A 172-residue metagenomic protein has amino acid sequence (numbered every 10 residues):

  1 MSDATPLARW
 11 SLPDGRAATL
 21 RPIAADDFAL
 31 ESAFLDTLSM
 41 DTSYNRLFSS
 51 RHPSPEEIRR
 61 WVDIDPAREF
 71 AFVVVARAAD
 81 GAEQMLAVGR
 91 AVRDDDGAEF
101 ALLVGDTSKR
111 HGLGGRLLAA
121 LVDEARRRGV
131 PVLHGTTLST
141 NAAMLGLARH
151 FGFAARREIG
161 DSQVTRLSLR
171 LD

Functional and structural regions predicted by a protein language model:
M1-D172: Long, contiguous binding/interaction regions
